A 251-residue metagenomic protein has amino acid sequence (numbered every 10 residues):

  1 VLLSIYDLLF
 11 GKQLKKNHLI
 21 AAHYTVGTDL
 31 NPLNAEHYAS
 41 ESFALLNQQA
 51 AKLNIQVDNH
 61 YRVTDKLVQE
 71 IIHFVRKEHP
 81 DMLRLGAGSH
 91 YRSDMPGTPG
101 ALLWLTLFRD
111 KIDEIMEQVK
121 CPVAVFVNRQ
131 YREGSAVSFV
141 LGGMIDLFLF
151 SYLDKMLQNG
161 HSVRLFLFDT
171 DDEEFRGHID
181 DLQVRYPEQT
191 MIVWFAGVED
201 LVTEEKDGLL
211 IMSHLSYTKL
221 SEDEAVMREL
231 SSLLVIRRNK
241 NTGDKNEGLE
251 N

Functional and structural regions predicted by a protein language model:
V1-A44, A50-D58, G143-L149, N159-S162: Non-transmembrane accessory domains of multi-pass membrane transporters/channels
V1-L14, D81-N251: Intrinsically disordered or low-complexity boundary/linker segments at protein termini and domain junctions
D7-L8, V63-L67: Short, internal active-site loops enriched in acidic
P32, A39, T64-D65, L105 (+2 more regions): A conditional alpha-helix N-cap/helix-loop micro-motif detector
A35-D65, F74-E78, M82-H90: Soluble catalytic regions of membrane-associated enzymes that act on cell-envelope and secretory-pathway components
V68, I72, E199-V202: Short hydrophobic/charged patches on amphipathic alpha-helices used for structural packing and interfaces
